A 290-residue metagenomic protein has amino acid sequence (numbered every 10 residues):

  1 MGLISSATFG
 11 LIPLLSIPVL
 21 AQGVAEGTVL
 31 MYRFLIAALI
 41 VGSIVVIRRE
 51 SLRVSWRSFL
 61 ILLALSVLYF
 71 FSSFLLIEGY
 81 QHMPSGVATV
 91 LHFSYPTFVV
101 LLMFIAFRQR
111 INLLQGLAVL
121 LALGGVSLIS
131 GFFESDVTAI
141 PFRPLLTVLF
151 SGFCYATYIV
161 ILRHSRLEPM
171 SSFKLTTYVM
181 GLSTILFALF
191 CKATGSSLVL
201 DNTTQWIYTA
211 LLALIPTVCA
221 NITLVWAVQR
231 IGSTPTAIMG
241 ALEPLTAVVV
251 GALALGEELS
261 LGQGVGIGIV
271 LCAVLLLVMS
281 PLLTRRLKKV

Functional and structural regions predicted by a protein language model:
M1-T28, Y32, L75, V137-H164 (+2 more regions): Glycine-/small-residue-enriched transmembrane alpha-helix faces in small-molecule transporters and effluxers
S6, Y32, A88-S94, I161-T184 (+1 more regions): Helix-helix packing/entry segments at the starts of transmembrane helices
T8, P13, V45-H92, L128 (+1 more regions): Specific transmembrane alpha-helical segments of multi-pass solute transporters/efflux pumps, especially DMT/EamA
A21-F71, F98-V99, F153-I161, T176-G195 (+3 more regions): Transmembrane alpha-helices of multi-pass small-molecule transport proteins
G23-M31, V54-F59, G131-C154, K192-L211 (+1 more regions): Juxtamembrane helix-entry segments on the extracytoplasmic side of multipass membrane proteins
T28-L39, Y69, L76-R110, Q115 (+2 more regions): Specific alpha-helical transmembrane segments that line the substrate/conduction pathway and gating interfaces
A37-R57, G124-A139, L182-Q205, V249-L253 (+2 more regions): Membrane-interface helix-cap regions at the ends of transmembrane helices in multi-pass membrane proteins
V41, L63, L102, I111-F133 (+4 more regions): Hydrophobic transmembrane alpha-helices of multi-pass small-molecule transport proteins
